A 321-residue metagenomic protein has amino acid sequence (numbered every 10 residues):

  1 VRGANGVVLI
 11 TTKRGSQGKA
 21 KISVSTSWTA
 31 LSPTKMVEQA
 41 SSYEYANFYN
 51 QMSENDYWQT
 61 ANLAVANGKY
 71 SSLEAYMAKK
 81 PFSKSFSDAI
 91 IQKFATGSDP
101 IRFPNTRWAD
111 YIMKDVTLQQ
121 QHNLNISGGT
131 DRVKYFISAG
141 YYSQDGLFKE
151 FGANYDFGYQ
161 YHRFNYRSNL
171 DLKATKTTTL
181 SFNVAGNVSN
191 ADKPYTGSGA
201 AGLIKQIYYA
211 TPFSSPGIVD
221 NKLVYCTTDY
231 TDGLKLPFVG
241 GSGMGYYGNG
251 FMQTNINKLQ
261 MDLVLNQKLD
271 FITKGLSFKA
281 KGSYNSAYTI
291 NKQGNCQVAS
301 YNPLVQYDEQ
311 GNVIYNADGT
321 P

Functional and structural regions predicted by a protein language model:
R2-I256, V264-N266: Membrane-proximal, glycine/serine-rich, low-complexity loop/turn segments characteristic of large bacterial
Y142-R163, K193-S198, G250, T254-Q260 (+1 more regions): Small-side-chain secondary-structure face that scaffolds active or pore-lining regions
